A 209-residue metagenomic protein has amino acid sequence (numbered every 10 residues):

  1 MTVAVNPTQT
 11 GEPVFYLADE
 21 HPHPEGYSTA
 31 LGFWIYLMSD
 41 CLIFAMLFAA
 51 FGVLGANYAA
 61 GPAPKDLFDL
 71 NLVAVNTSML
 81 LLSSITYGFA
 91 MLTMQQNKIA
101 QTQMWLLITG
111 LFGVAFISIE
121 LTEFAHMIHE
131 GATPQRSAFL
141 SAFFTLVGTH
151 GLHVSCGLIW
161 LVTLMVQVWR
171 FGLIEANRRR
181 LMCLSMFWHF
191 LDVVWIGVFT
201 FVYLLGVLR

Functional and structural regions predicted by a protein language model:
M1-R209: ...captures the hydrophobic TM-helix bundle architecture rather than a specific catalytic motif, and can also fire on
